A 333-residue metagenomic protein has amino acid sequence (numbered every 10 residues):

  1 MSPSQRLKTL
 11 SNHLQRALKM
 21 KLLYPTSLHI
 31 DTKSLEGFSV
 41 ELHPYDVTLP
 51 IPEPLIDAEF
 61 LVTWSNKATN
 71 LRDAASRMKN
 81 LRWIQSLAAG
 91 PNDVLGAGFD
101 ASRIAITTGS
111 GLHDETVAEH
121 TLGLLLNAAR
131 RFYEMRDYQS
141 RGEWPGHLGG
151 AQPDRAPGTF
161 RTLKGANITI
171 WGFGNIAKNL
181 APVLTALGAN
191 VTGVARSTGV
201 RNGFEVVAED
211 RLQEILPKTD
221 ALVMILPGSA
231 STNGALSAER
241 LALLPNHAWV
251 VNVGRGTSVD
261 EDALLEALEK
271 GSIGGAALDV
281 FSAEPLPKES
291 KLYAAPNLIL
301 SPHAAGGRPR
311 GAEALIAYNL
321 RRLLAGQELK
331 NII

Functional and structural regions predicted by a protein language model:
R6-T107, S237: An N-terminal-biased, well-structured beta-alpha scaffold segment characteristic of Rossmann-like dinucleotide-binding
L10, T107-T116, E134-Q139, E284-I333: C-terminal helix-to-coil terminal segments
Y24, I168-I170: Hydrophobic Val/Ile/Leu positions in short beta-strands of Rossmann-like dinucleotide-binding domains
S65, A88, M224-P227, V253-G254 (+1 more regions): Glycine-rich, N-terminal phosphate-binding loop of Rossmann-like dinucleotide-binding domains
A74-N80, A97-A101, L241-N246, A267-G271 (+1 more regions): Short, conserved loop/helix-junction motifs that constitute active-site signature segments in enzyme catalytic cores
I104, G109-N167: Phosphate-binding beta-alpha-beta segment of Rossmann-like dinucleotide-binding domains, i.e., the NAD(P)
I176: Hydrophobic/small residue at the entry helix of a nucleotide-binding pocket
T192, S197-K291: Rossmann-like adenosine-cofactor binding region
